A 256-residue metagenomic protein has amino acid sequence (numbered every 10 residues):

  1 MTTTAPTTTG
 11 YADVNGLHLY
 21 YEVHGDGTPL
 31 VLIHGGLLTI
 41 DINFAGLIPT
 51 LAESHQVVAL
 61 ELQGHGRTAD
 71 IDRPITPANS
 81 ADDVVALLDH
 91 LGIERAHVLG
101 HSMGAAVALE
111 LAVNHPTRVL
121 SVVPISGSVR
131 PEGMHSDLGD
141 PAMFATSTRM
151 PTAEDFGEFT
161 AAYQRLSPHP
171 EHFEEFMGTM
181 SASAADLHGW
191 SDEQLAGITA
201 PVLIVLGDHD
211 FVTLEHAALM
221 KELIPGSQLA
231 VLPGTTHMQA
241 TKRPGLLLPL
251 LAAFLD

Functional and structural regions predicted by a protein language model:
T2-H18: N-terminal cap/lid segment of alpha/beta-hydrolase-fold proteins
D13-A69: Conserved HGGG/HGGXW glycine-rich cap/lid loop of the alpha/beta-hydrolase fold
A45, P49-A52, V58-L99: Active-site loop/oxyanion-hole signature of alpha/beta-hydrolase fold enzymes
A106-N114, V119-F159: Flexible "cap/lid" loop of the alpha/beta hydrolase fold
L166-E193, H209: Hydrophobic, aromatic-rich cap/lid helix
I198, I204-L206: Short beta-strand/loop motif that positions the catalytic acidic residue of the alpha/beta-hydrolase fold
F211-H216: Conserved alpha/beta-hydrolase "acid-adjacent" motif
S227, V231-D256: Catalytic active-site module of serine/aspartate enzymes centered on a nucleophile-bearing elbow/loop
